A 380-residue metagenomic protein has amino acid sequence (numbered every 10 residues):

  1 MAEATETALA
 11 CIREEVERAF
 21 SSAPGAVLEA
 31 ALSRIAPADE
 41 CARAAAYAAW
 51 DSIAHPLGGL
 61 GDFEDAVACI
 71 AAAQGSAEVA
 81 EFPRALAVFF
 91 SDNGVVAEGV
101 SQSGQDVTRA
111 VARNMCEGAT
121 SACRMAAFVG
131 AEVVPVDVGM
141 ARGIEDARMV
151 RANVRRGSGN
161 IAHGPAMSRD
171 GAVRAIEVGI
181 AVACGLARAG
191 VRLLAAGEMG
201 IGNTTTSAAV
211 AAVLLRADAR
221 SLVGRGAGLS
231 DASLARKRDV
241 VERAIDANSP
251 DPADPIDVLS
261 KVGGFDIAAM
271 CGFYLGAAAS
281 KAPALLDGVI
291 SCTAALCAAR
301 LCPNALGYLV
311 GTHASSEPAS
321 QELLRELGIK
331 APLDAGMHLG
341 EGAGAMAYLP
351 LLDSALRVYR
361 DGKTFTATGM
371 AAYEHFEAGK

Functional and structural regions predicted by a protein language model:
A2-K380: N-terminal loops that bind phosphate or other acidic moieties and the adjacent beta-alpha structural core
